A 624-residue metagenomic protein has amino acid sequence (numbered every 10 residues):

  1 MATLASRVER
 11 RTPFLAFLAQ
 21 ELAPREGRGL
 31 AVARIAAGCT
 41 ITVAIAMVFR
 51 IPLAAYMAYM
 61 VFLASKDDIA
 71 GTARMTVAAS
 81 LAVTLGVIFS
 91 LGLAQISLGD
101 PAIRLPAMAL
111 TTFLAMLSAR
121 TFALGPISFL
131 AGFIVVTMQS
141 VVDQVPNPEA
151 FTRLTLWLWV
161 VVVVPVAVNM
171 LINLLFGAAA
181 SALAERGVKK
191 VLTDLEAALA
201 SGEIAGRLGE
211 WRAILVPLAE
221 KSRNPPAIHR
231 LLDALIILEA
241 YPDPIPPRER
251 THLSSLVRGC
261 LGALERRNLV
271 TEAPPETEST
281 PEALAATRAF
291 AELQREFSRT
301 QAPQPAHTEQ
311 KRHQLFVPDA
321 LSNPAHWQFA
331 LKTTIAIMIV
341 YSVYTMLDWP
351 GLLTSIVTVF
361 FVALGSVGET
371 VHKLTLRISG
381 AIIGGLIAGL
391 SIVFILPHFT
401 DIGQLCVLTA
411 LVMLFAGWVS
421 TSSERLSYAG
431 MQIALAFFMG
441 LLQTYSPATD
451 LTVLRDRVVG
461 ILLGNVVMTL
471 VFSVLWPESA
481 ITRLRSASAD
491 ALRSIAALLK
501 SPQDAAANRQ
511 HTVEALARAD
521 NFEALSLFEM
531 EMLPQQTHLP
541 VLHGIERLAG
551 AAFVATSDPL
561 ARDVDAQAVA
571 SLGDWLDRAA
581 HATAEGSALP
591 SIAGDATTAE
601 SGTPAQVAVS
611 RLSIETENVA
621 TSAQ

Functional and structural regions predicted by a protein language model:
M1-A36, T40, V48, I88 (+3 more regions): Long, hydrophobic alpha-helical segments that serve as membrane-spanning/inserting helices
E9-F17, A33-A73, V83-I88, L105-L171 (+4 more regions): Pore- and pathway-forming membrane helices of multi-pass small-molecule/ion transporters and channels
E21-G27, T72, A94-Q95, A119 (+8 more regions): Glycine- and acidic
E26-L30, I45-R50, A73-L81, I96-I103 (+5 more regions): Membrane-entry segments of alpha-helical transmembrane domains in multi-pass membrane proteins
M60-V61, A330-S342, G351-A363, I378-L390 (+6 more regions): Alpha-helical transmembrane segments of multi-pass membrane proteins
A73-T76, L91, Q95, G99-D100 (+8 more regions): A cross-kingdom feature marking solvent-exposed beta-strand/loop segments within repeated, beta-rich binding/scaffold
S97-L105, Q144-V161, P165-T193, A197-G202 (+3 more regions): Extended, compositionally biased regions that are outside compact catalytic cores
L124-I127, L174-G187, S423-S427, T452 (+1 more regions): Juxtamembrane/interface segments at transmembrane-helix termini
